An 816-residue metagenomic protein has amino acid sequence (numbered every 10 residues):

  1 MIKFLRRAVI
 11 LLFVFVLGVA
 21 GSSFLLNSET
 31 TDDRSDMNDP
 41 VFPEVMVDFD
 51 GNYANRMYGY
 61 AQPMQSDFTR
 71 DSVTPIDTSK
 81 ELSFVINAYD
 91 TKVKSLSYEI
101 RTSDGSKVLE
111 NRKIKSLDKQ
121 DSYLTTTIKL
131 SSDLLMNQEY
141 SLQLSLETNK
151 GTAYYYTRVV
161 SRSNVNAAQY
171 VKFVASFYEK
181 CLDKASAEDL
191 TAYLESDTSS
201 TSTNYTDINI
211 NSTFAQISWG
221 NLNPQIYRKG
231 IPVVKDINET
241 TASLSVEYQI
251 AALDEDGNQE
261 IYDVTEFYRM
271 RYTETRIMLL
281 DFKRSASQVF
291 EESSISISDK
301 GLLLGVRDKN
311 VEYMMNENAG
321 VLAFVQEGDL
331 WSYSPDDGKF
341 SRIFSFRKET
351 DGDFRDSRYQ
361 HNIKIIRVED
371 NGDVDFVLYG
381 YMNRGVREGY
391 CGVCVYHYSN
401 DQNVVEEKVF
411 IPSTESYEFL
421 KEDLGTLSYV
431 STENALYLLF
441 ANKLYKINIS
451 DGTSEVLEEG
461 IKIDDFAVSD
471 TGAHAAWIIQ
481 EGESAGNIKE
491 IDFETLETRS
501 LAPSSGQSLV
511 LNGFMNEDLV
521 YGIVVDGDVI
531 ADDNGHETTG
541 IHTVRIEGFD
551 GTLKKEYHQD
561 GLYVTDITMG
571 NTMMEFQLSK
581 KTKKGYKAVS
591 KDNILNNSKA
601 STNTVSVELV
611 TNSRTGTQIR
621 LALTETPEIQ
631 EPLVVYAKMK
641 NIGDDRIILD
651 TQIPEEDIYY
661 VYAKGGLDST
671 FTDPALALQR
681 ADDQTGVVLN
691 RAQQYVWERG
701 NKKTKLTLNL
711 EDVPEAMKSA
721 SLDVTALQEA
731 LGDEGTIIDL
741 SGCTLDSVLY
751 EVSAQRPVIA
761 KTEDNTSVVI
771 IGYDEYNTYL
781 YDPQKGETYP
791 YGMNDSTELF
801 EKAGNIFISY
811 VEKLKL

Functional and structural regions predicted by a protein language model:
M1-V16: N-terminal Sec-pathway targeting helices
V16-T30, D67-S83, S95-S116, T127-S141 (+2 more regions): Surface-exposed, charged secondary-structure patches
L26-D48: Ser/Thr/Pro/Gly-rich low-complexity linker/stalk segments immediately outside membranes or between
P40-E99, S106-V108, E139-L222, S296-K339 (+13 more regions): Core segments of small alpha/beta cavity-forming domains
E110-R112, F282, F340-E349, V404-S413 (+3 more regions): Beta-propeller fold detector
T241-L279, K283: Exposed beta-sheet edge and beta->alpha loop/turn motif
P335-G338, S399-D401, N448-G452, D492-L496 (+1 more regions): Short loop/turn segments that connect beta-strands within beta-propeller blades
N709-L816: Conserved active-site-adjacent core of cysteine acyl-enzyme catalytic domains
